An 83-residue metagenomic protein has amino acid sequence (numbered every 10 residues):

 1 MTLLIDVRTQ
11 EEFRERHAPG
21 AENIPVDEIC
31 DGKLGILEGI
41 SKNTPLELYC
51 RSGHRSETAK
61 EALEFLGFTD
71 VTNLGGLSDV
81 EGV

Functional and structural regions predicted by a protein language model:
T2-L3, V7-E47, H54-V83: Rhodanese-like catalytic fold shared by cysteine-dependent sulfurtransferases and DSP/PTP-type phosphatases
